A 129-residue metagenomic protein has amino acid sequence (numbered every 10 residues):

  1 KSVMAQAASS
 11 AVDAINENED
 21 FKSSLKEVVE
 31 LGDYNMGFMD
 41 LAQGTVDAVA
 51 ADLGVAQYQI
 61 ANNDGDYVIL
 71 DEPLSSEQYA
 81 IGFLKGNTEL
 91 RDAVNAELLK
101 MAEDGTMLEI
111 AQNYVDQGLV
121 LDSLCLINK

Functional and structural regions predicted by a protein language model:
K1-A11: Short loop->beta-strand "edge-of-pocket" segments that line small-molecule binding or catalytic clefts across diverse
S2, T45, G105: Conserved functional loop/turn residues at catalytic and ligand-binding sites
S10-V28, V68-D71, L99-K129: Ligand-binding clefts/hinges and TM-proximal coupling segments of bilobed small-molecule sensing domains
A11-A14, D33-G37, D52-A56, L90-E97 (+1 more regions): Stable alpha-helical elements in mature extracytoplasmic
E17-D20, V29, D33-A50, G54 (+1 more regions): Short helices/loops that flank or line small-molecule/ion binding pockets
L53, Q57, A61-L99, Q117-K129: Periplasmic-binding protein-like
